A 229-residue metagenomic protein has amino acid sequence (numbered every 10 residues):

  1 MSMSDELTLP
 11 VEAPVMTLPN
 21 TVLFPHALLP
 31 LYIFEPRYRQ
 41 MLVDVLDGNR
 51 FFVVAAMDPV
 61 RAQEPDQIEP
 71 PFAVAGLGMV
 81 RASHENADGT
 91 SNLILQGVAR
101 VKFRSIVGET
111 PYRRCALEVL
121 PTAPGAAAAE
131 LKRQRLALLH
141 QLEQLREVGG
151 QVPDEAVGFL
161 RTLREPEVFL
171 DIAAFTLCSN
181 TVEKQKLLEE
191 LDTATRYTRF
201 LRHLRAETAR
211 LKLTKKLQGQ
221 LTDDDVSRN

Functional and structural regions predicted by a protein language model:
M1-N229: N-terminal low-complexity, acidic/polar interaction/targeting segments
